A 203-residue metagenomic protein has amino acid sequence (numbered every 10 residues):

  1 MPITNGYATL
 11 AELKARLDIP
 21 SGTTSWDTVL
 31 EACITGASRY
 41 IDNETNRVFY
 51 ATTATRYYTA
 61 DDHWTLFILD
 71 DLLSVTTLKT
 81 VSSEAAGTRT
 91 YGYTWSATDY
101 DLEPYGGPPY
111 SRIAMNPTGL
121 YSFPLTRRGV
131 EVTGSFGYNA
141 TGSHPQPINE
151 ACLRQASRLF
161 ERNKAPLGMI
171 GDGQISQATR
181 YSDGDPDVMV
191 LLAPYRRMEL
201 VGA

Functional and structural regions predicted by a protein language model:
M1-A203: Divalent metal-cofactor coordination and adjacent catalytic microenvironments
